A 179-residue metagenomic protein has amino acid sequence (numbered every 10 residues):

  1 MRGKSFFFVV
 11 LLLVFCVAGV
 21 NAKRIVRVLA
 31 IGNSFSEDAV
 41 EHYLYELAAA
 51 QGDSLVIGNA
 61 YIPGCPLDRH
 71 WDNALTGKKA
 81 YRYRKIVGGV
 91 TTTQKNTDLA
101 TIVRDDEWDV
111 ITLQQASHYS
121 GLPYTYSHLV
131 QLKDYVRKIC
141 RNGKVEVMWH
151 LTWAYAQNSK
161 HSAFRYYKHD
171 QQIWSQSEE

Functional and structural regions predicted by a protein language model:
M1-G3: N-terminal secretory signal peptides that target proteins for export/translocation
S5-C16: Sec-dependent N-terminal signal peptides
V20-R24: Boundary at the C-terminal end of the N-terminal hydrophobic targeting segment
V26, D38-L129, A156: Conserved SGNH/GDSL esterase-like catalytic core that processes O-acyl groups on lipids and polysaccharides
N96-E179: Alpha-helical cap/lid subdomain in secreted, periplasmic, or secretory-pathway luminal O-acyl-processing enzymes
